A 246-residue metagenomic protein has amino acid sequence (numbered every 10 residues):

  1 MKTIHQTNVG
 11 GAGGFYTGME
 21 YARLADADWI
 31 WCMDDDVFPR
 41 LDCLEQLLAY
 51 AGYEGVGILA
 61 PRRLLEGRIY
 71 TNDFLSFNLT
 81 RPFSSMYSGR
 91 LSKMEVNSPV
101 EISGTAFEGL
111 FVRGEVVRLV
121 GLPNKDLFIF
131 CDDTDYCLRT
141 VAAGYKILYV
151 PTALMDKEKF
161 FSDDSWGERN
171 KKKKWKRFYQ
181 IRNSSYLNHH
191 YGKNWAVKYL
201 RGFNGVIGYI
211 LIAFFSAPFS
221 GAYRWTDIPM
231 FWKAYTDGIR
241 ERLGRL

Functional and structural regions predicted by a protein language model:
M1-G13, Y21-L24: Conserved donor nucleotide-binding strand/loop of the catalytic core
F15, D42-L44, D132: Acidic donor-diphosphate engagement hotspot in glycosyltransferases and nucleotidyltransferases that stabilizes
A27-D36: Short beta-strand-to-loop acidic/aromatic patch adjacent to the donor-nucleotide binding site
D42-F74: Conserved donor NDP-sugar-binding/catalytic core segment of glycosyltransferases
S92-V112: A recurrent flexible, glycine/aromatic-enriched loop bordering the glycosyltransferase active site that acts as
L110, V116-G121, D126-A153: A short, conserved alpha-helix in the catalytic core of glycosyltransferases
V150-R169: Active-site donor/metal-binding and catalytic loop motifs of nucleotide-sugar-dependent glycosylation enzymes
K193-L246: Non-catalytic, C-terminal membrane-associated alpha-helical segments of glycosyltransferases
